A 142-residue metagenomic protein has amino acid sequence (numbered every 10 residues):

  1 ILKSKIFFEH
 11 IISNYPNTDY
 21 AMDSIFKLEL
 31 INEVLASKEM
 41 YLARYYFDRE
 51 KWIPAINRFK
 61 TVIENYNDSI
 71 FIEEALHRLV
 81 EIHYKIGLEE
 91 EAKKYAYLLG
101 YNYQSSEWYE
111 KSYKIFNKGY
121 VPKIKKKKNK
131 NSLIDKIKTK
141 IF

Functional and structural regions predicted by a protein language model:
I1-F142: Acidic, polar-rich low-complexity tracts and alpha-helical solenoid repeat scaffolds
